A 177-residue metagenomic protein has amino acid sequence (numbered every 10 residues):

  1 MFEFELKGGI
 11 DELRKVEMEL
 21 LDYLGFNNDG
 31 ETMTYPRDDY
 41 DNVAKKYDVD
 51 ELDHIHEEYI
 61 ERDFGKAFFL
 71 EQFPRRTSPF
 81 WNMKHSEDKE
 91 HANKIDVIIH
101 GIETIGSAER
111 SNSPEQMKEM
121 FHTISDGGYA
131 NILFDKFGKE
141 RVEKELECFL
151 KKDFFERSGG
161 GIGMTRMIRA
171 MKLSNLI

Functional and structural regions predicted by a protein language model:
M1-D11, K15, R37-I177: A translation/RNA-centric and nucleic-acid-associated enzymatic feature enriched in Class II aminoacyl-tRNA synthetases
R14-G25: Short amphipathic C-terminal alpha-helix that caps PH/PH-like domains
L24-T34: Flexible helix-coil linker/hinge segments at domain or subdomain boundaries
